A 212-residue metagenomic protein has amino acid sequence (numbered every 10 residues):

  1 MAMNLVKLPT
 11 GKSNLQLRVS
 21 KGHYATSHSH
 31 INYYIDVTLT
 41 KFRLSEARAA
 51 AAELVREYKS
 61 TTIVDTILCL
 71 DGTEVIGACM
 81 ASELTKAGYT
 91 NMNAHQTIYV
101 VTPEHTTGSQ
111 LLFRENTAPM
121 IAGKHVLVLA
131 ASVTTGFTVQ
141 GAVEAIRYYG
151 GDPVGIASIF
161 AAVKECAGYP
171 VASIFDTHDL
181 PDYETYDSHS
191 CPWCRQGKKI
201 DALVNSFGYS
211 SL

Functional and structural regions predicted by a protein language model:
M1-I63, S206-L212: Active-site-facing substrate-recognition patch
A2-K7, G11, G141-L212: PRPP-dependent phosphoribosyltransferase catalytic core
R56, S82, K86, E144 (+1 more regions): Short, well-ordered alpha-helices that flank and scaffold nucleotide-derived cofactor binding pockets
Y58-S60, E115-M120, S188: Short amphipathic alpha-helix with an adjacent loop that forms part of the alpha/beta core around
T62-T73: Short glycine-rich phosphate-binding loop at a beta-alpha junction
D65, K124, V154: Conserved acidic residues
C69, V128-L129: Hydrophobic Val/Ile/Leu positions in short beta-strands of Rossmann-like dinucleotide-binding domains
E74-L127, T135-F137: Short, glycine/charge-rich flexible loops or terminal/linker lids adjacent to PRPP-binding catalytic cores
